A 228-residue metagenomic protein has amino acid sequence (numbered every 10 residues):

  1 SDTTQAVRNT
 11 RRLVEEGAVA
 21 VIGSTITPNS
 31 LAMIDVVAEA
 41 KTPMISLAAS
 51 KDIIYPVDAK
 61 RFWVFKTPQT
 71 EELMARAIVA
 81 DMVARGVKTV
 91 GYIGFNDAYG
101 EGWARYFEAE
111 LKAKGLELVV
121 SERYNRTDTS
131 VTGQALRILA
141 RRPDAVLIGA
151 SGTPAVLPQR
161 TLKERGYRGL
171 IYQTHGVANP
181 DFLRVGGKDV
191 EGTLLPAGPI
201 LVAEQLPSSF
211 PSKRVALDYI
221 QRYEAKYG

Functional and structural regions predicted by a protein language model:
T3-V19, A80-D81, T129-R142: Short, well-structured alpha-helical segments in soluble
T4-Q5, A18-E122, L170-G198: Extracytoplasmic ligand/sensor domains, especially the bilobed periplasmic-binding protein
T10-E15, V36-E39, L136, E164 (+1 more regions): Mature extracellular/periplasmic domains of secretome proteins
G17, G115-R123, R142-A145, Y167-R168 (+1 more regions): A local structural motif
V19, R61-P68, L136, E204-S209 (+1 more regions): Second-shell loop/turn segments in exported
T27-A38, D144-R165: Hydrophobic alpha-helical
L118-E122, Q134-R141, P154-L170, H175-G176: Internal alpha/beta domain cores that form substrate/cofactor-binding pockets in large enzymes and binding proteins
L162-G228: Extracellular/periplasmic periplasmic-binding protein-like sensory domains
